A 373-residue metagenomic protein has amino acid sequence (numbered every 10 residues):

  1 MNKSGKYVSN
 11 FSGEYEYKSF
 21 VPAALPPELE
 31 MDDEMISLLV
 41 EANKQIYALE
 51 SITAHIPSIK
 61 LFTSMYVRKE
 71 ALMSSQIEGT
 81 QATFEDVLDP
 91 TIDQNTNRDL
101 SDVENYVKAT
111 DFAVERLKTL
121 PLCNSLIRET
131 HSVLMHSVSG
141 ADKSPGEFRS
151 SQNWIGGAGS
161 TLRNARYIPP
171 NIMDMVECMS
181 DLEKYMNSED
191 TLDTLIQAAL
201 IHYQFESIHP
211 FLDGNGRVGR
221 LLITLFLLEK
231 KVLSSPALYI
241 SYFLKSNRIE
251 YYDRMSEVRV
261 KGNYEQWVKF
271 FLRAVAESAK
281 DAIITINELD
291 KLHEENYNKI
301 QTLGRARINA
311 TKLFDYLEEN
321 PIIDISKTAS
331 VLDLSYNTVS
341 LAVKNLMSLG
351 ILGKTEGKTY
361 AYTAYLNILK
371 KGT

Functional and structural regions predicted by a protein language model:
M1-T373: FIC/Doc superfamily catalytic core
